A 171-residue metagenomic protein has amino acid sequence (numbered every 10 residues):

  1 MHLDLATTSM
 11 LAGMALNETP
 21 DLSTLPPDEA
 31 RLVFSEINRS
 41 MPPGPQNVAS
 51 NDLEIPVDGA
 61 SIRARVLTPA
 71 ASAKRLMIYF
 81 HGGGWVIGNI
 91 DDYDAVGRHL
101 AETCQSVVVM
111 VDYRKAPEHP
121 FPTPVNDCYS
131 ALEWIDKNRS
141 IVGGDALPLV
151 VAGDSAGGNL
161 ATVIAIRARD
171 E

Functional and structural regions predicted by a protein language model:
M1-V66: A glycine/proline-hinged amphipathic helix-loop "lid/cap" segment that gates access to hydrophobic ligand pockets
K74-G83: Short beta-strand element of the alpha/beta-hydrolase
L76, Q105-V107, P148: Structural signature of beta-strand start/N-cap positions in the alpha/beta core of ABC transporter nucleotide-binding
N89-D91, H119-F121: Conserved catalytic-core motifs of eukaryotic protein kinase domains, centered on the activation segment
I90-V111: Short amphipathic alpha-helix adjacent to the substrate-entry channel of hydrolases
D112-A116: Short beta-to-alpha linker loops that shape the active-site pocket of alpha/beta-hydrolase fold enzymes
S130-E171: Primarily recognizes the serine-hydrolase "nucleophile elbow" in alpha/beta-hydrolase and SGNH/GDSL folds
